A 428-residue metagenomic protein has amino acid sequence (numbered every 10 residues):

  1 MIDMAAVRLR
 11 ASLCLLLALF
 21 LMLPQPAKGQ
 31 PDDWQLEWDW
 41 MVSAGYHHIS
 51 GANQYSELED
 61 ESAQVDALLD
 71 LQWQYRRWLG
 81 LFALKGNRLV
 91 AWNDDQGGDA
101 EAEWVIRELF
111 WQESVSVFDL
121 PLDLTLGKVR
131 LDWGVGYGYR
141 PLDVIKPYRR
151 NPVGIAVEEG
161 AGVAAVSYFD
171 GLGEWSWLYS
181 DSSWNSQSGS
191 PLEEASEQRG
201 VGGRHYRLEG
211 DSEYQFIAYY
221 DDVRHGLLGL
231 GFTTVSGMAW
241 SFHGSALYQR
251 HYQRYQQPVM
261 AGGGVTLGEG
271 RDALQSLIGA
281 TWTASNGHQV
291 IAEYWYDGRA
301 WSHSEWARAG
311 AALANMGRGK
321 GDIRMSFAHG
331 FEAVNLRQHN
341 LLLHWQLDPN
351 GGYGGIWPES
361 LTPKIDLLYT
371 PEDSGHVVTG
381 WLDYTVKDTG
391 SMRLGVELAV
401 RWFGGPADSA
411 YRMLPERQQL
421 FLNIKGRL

Functional and structural regions predicted by a protein language model:
P31-E37, V117-L122, N151-R308: Signature for the C-terminal beta-barrel architecture of outer-membrane proteins
W34-A44, W78-F82, L122-L124, W175-W177 (+8 more regions): Transmembrane beta-strands of outer-membrane beta-barrel proteins
V42-S50, Y75-L79, L84-V90, K128-D132 (+9 more regions): Transmembrane beta-strands of outer-membrane beta-barrel pores
S43-V65: Surface-exposed strand-loop-strand hairpins of Gram-negative outer-membrane beta-barrel proteins
E59-A67, A102-R107, E158-G162, F169 (+7 more regions): Residues that define the transmembrane beta-barrel architecture of outer-membrane proteins
Q72-S182, G405: Outer membrane beta-barrel
W73-R77, V105, V115-D119, F169-L172 (+8 more regions): Outer-membrane beta-barrel strand-turn architecture
L341-W345, R401-W402, P415-L428: Outer-membrane beta-barrel "beta-signal"
